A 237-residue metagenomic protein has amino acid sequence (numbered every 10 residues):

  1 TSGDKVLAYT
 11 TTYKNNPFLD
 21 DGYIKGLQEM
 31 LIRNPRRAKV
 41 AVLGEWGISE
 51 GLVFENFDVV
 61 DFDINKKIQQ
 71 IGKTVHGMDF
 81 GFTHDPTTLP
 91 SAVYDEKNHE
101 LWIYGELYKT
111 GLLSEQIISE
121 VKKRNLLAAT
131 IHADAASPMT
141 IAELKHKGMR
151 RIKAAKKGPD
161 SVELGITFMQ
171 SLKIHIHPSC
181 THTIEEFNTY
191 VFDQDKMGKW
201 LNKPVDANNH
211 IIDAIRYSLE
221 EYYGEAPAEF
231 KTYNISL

Functional and structural regions predicted by a protein language model:
T1-G22: Replace "adjacent to P-loop NTPase cores in ATP/GTP-dependent enzymes" with "adjacent to NTP-binding cores
L7-Y9, H76, H132: Hydrophobic/aromatic beta-strand patches that form the interior of the parallel beta-sheet core in alpha/beta enzyme
T11, V42, L89, I131 (+2 more regions): A residue-level signal for conserved active-site and pocket-lining positions in enzyme catalytic cores
N16-M78: ATPase catalytic-site recognition across NTP-hydrolyzing enzymes
Q69-Y94: Gly/Thr-rich phosphate-binding beta-strand-loop-beta motif of the actin/hexokinase/Hsp70
P90, K97-P204, E225, E229 (+1 more regions): Mg2+-dependent endonuclease catalytic cores in nucleic-acid-processing enzymes, primarily RNase H-like
D206-A226: Acidic, Mg2+-coordinating catalytic module of metal-dependent nucleases/exonucleases that use a two-metal-ion mechanism
